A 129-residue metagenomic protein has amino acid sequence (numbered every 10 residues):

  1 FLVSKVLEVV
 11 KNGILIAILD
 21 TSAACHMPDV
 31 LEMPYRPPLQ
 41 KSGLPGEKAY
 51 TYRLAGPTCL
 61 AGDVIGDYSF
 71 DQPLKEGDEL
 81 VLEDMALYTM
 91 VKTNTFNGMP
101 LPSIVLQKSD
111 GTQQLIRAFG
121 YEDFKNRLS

Functional and structural regions predicted by a protein language model:
F1-S129: Charged (often Lys/Glu-rich) extended helix/loop segments that serve as interaction or gating elements
